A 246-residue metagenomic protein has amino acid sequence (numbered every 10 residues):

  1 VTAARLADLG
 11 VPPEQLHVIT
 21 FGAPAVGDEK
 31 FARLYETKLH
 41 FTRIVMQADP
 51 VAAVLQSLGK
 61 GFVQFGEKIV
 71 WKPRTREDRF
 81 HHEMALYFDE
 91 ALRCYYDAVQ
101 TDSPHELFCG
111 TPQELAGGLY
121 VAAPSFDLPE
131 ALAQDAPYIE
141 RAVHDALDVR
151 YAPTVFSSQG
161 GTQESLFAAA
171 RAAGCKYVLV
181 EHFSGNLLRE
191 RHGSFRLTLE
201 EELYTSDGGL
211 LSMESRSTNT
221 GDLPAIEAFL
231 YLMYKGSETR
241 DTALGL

Functional and structural regions predicted by a protein language model:
V1, F21-A23, M46-Q47, A122-F126 (+2 more regions): Active-site-proximal beta-strand/loop segments in catalytic clefts of secreted hydrolases
A4-A116: Serine hydrolase/lipase
G27-K30, A52-V54, A131, L166 (+1 more regions): Extracytoplasmic/secreted cell-surface and envelope-processing proteins
H105-A152, Y234, D241-G245: A structural "domain/chain start" motif
P129-E140, Q159, Q163, R171-A172 (+3 more regions): Solvent-exposed, acidic/flexible segments
H144-L166: Short beta-strand->alpha-helix linker/helix-N-cap micro-motif that forms a surface specificity/interaction loop
T162-M213, S217: Surface-exposed short loop/turn segments
Y204-L246: Short secondary-structure boundary motifs at beta->alpha junctions and helix caps
